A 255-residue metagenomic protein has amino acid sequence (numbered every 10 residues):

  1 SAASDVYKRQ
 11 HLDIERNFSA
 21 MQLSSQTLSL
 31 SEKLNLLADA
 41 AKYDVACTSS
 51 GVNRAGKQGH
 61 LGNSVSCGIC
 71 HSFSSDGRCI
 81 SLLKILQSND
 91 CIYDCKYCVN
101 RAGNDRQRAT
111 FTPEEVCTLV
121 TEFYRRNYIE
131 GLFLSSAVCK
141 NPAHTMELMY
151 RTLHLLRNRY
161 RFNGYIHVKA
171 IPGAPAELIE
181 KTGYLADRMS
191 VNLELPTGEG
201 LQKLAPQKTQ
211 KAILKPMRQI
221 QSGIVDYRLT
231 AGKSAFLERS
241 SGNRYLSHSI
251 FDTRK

Functional and structural regions predicted by a protein language model:
S1-Y7: Short, small-residue-biased leader/transition segments that mark boundaries at the very start of proteins
R9-D90: Flexible, acidic/Gly-rich N-terminal and inter-domain linker regions that tether and position cofactor-handling modules
L82, L134, V191: Conserved, mostly hydrophobic/aromatic
I85-E114: Canonical Radical SAM [4Fe-4S] cluster-binding loop centered on the CxxxCxxC motif and its immediate flanking residues
T110-T121, R218: Conserved alpha/beta core surface patches that mediate binding of polyanionic ligands
C117, K140-K255: Conserved AdoMet/S-adenosylmethionine-binding subsite of the radical SAM
L119-S135: Short Fe-S-cluster ligation motifs
